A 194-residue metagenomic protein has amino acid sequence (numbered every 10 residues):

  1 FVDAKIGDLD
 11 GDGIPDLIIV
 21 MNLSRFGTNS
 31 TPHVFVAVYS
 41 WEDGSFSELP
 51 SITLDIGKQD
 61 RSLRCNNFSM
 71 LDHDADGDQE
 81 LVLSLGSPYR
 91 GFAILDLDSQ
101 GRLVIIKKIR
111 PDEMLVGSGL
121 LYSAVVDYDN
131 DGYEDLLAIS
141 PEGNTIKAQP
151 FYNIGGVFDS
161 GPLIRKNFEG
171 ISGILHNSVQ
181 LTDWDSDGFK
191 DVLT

Functional and structural regions predicted by a protein language model:
F1-D8, D12, D16, F46 (+4 more regions): Short intrinsically disordered, low-complexity coil segments enriched in acidic
F1-K5, T53-S69, P111-A124, K166-Q180: Repeat-based blade/solenoid architectures
K5-G11, S69-A75, V125-N130, L181-S186: Structural signature of eukaryotic scaffold interfaces centered on beta-propeller domains
G11-M21, A75-S84, N130-I139, S186-T194: Acidic/hydrophobic-patterned starts of short beta strands in beta-sheet-rich repeat architectures
S24-S30, K58-Q59, L85, M114 (+2 more regions): Short consensus segments that form the blades of beta-propeller domains, in both extracellular/periplasmic
G27-S51, R90-K108, T145-L163: Beta-propeller blade repeat segments, especially FG-GAP/WD-type strand-to-loop junctions in 6- to 7-bladed propeller
V36, D55-D72, D78-Q79, L83-D96 (+1 more regions): A short, hydrophobic/aromatic-rich structural module that often spans a beta strand with its adjoining loop
S84-L85, R90, L115-L121, I139-E142 (+2 more regions): Beta-propeller domains
